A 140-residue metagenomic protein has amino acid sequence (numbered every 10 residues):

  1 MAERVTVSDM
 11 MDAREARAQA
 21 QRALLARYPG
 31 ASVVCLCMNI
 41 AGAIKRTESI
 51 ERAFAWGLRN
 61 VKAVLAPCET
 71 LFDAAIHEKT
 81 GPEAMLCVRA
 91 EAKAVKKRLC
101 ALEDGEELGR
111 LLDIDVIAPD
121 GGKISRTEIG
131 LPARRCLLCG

Functional and structural regions predicted by a protein language model:
M1-L65, A94-G140: Long, contiguous binding/interaction regions
P67-C100: Helix-adjacent hinge/juxtasegments
